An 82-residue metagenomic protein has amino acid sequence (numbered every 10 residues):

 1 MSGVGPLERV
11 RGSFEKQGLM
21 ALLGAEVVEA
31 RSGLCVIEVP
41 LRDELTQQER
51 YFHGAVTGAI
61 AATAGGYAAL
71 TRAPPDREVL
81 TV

Functional and structural regions predicted by a protein language model:
M1-V82: Terminal targeting signals and extreme-terminal segments of soluble enzymes
